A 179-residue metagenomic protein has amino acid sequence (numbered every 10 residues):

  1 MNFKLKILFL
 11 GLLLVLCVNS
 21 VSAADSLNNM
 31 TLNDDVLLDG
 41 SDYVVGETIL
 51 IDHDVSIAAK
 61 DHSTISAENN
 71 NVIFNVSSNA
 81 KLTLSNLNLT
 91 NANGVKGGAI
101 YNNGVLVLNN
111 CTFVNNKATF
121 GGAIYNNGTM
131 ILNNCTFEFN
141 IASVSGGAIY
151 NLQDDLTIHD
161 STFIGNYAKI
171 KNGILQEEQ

Functional and structural regions predicted by a protein language model:
M1-L8: Bacterial N-terminal signal peptides that target proteins for export
V15-L27: Sec-dependent signal peptide cleavage junction
L27-V55, H62-T64, N69: N-terminal extracellular ligand-recognition/capping segment immediately after the signal peptide
L38, S56-K60, K81-N86, L106-N109 (+5 more regions): All-beta strand scaffolds that present successive hydrophobic residues in beta-strands
D42-Y43, H62-S66, N88-T90, F113 (+5 more regions): Beta-rich extracellular carbohydrate-active architectures
V45, E68-N75, N93-Y101, K117-Y125 (+2 more regions): Extracellular beta-strand/beta-solenoid scaffold signature
D54-G94, G98, Y167: Right-handed parallel beta-helix/beta-spiral solenoid domain characteristic of secreted/periplasmic
